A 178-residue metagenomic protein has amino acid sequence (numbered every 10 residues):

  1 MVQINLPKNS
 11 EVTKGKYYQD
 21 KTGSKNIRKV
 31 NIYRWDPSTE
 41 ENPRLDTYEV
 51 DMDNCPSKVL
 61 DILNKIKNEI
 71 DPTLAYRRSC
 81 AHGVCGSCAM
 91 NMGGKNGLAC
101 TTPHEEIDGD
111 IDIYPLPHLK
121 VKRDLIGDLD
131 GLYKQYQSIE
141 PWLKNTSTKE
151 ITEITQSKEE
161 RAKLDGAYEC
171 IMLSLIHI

Functional and structural regions predicted by a protein language model:
M1-T73, G93, E105-A162, G166: Iron-sulfur (Fe-S) cluster-binding modules
R77, H82-C85, G97, A167-L173: Residues immediately within or flanking Cys/His clusters that coordinate Zn2+ in small zinc-binding modules
A89, T101, S174: Cys/His-coordinated zinc-binding microdomains
K95, A99-P103: Structured beta-strand-rich cores of soluble
I176-I178: Conserved small/polar residues in nucleotide/adenosyl-binding loops
